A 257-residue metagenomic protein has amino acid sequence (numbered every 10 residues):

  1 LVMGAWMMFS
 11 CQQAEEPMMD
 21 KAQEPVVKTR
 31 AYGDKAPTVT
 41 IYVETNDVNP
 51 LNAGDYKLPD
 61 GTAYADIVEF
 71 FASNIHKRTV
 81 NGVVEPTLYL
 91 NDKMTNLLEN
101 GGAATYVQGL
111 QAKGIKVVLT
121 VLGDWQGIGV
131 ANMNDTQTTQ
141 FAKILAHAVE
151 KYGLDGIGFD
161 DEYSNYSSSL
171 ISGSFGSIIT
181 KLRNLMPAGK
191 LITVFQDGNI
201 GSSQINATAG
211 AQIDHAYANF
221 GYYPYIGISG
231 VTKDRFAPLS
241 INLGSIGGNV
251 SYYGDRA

Functional and structural regions predicted by a protein language model:
L1-A5: Sec-dependent N-terminal signal peptides
M7-S10: C-terminal motif of bacterial Sec signal peptides marking the signal peptidase cleavage site
Q12-A257: Secreted glycan hydrolases and related glycan-binding modules that recognize and/or cleave
